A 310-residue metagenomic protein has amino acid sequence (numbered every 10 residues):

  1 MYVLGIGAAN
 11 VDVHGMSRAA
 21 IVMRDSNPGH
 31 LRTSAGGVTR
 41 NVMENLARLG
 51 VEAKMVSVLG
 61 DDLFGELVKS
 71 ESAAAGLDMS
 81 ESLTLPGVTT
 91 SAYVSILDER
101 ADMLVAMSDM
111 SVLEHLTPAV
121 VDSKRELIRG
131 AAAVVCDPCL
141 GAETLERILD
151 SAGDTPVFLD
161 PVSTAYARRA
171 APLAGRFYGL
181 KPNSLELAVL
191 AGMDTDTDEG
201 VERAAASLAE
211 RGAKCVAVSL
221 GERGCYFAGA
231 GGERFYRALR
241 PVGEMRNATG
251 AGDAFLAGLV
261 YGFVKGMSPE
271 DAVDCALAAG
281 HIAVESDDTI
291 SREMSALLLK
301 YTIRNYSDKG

Functional and structural regions predicted by a protein language model:
M1-V58, L63-L77, E244-M245, K309-G310: Glycine-rich phosphate/adenosyl-contacting loop at the front of the ribokinase-like
L4, N27, A171, D198-G310: Conserved phosphate-binding/catalytic region of the ribokinase-like
L46, N183, G252: Short, conserved phosphate/pyrophosphate- and ester-handling motifs at nucleotide-, phospho-/glycolipid
A74-G87: A glycine-rich helix N-cap at a beta->alpha junction
T84, S95-A133: Conserved phosphate-binding/catalytic loop of the ribokinase/pfkB sugar-kinase fold
A92-I96, V105, G224-A228: Short beta-strand scaffold segments in enzyme catalytic cores
A133-R203, R223-C225: Conserved beta-alpha-beta core of the PfkB/ribokinase-like small-molecule kinase fold
